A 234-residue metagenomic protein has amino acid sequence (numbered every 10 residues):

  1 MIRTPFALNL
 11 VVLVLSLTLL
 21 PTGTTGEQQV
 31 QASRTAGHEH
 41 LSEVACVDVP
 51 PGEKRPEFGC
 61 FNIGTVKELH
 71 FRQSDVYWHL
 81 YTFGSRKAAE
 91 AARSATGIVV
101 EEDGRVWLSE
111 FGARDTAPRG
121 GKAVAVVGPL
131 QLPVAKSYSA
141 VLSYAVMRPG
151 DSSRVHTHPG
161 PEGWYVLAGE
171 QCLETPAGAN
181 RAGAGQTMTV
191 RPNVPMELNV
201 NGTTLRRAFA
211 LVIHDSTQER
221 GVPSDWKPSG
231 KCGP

Functional and structural regions predicted by a protein language model:
I2-Y165, E170-P234: Jelly-roll (double-stranded beta-helix
